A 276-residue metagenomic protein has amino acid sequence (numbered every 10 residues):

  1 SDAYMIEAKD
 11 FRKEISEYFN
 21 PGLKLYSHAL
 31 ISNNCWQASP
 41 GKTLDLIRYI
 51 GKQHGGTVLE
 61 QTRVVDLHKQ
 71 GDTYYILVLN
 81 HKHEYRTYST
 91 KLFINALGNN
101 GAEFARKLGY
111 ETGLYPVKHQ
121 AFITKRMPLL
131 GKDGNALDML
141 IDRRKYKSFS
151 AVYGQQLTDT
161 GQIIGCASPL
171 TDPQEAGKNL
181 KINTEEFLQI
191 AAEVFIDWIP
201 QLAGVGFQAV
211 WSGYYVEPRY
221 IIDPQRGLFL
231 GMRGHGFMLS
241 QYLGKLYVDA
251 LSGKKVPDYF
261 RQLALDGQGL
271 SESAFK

Functional and structural regions predicted by a protein language model:
S1-H54, E60, D66-D72, Y259: Flavin (FAD/FMN) cofactor-binding and adjacent substrate-gating region of FAD-dependent oxidoreductase domains
A29-Y49, G98-N100, F187-V194, M232-L239 (+1 more regions): Mid-domain beta-loop-alpha active-site segment that forms a flexible, acidic cofactor/metal-binding surface
H54, S89, L108, Y247-K255: Short, hydrophobic alpha-helical segments
D72-I76, D138: Short, hydrophobic/aromatic-rich segments at coil-to-beta transitions
K82-L92: Core beta-strand elements of the Rossmann-like FAD/NAD(P) dinucleotide-binding domain in flavoenzyme oxidoreductases
N95-Y110: Flavin (primarily FAD) binding-site architecture
P128-Q225: Active-site lid/adjacent beta-loop-alpha segment flanking the redox-cofactor pocket in flavoenzymes
E193-F275: C-terminal catalytic lobe of FAD-dependent flavoproteins
